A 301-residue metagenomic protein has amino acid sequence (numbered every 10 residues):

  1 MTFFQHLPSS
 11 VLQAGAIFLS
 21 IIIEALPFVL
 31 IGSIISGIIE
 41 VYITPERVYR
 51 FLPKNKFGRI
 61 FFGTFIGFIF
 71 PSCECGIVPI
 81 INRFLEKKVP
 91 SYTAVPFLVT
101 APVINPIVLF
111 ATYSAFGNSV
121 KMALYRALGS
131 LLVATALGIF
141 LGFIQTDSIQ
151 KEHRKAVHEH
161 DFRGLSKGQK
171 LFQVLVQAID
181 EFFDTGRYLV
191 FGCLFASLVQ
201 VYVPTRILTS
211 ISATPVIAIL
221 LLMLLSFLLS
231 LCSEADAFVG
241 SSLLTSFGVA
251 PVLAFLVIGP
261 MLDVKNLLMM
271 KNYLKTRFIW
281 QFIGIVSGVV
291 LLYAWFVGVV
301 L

Functional and structural regions predicted by a protein language model:
T2-I34, E46, R50, L124-M223 (+1 more regions): Selected transmembrane alpha-helices and immediately adjacent juxtamembrane segments of polytopic inner-membrane
S20, E24, G32-S36, G63-G67 (+4 more regions): Alpha-helical transmembrane segments of multi-pass integral membrane proteins
E24, F28-I31, E40, T44-P45 (+4 more regions): Short helix-loop boundary/capping segments at the starts of domains
F28, R59, G63, I69-S72 (+2 more regions): Short glycine- and Lys/Arg-enriched binding-loop motifs that mark or flank ligand-binding interfaces
S36-I66, L208-A213, V239-G240: Membrane-embedded helical hairpins/re-entrant loop segments and their flanking transmembrane helices within multi-pass
I38-I43, Y202, V264-K265: Structural signal for the C-terminal ends of transmembrane alpha-helices and the immediately following loop
F70-L128, P204-L274, F278: Membrane-interfacial helix-loop connectors
